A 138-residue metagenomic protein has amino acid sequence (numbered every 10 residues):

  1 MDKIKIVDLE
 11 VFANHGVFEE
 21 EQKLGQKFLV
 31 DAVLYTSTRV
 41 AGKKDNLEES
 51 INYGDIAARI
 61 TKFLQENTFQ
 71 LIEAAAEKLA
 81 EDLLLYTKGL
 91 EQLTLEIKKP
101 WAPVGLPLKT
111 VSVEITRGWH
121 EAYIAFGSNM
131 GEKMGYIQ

Functional and structural regions predicted by a protein language model:
M1-I124, S128: N-terminal, polar/charged subdomain of small-to-medium soluble alpha/beta proteins
E121-I124, K133-Q138: Nucleotide and nucleotide-moiety/phosphate-recognizing core
